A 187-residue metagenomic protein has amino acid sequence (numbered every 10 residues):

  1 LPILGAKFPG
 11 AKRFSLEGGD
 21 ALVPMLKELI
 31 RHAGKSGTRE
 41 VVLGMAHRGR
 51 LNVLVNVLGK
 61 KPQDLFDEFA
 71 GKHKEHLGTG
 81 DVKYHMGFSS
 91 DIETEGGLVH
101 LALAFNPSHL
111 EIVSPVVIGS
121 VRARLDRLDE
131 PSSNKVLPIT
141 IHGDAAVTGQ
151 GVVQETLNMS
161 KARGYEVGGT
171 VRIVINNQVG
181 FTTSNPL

Functional and structural regions predicted by a protein language model:
L1-L187: Conserved internal helical-beta-strand scaffold that buttresses enzyme catalytic cores
